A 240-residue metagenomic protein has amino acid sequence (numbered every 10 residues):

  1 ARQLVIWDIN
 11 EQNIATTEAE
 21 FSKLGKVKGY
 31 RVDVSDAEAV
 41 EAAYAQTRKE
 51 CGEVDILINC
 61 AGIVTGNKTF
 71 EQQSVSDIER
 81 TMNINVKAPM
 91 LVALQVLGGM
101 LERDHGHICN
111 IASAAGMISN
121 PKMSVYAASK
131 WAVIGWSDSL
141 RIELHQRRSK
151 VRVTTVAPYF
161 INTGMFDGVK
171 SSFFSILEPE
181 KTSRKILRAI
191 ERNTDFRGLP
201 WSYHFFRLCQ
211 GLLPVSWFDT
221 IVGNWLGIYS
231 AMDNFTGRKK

Functional and structural regions predicted by a protein language model:
R2-T16: Conserved glycine-rich Rossmann-like NAD(P)H-binding loop of the short-chain dehydrogenase/reductase
E11-Q12, R31-A42, V75: The beta1-alpha1 cofactor-binding region of Rossmann-like NAD(H)/NADP(H)-dependent oxidoreductases
C60-G66: Conserved NAD(P)H cofactor-binding loop of Rossmann-fold oxidoreductase domains
K68-F70, S74-R80: Substrate-binding pocket helix/loop in short-chain dehydrogenase/reductase
A93, S129: Active-site helix of classical SDR
S113: Residue(s) in the substrate-gating loop at a strand-loop-helix junction that position the organic substrate next
E143-F205: SDR active-site lid
